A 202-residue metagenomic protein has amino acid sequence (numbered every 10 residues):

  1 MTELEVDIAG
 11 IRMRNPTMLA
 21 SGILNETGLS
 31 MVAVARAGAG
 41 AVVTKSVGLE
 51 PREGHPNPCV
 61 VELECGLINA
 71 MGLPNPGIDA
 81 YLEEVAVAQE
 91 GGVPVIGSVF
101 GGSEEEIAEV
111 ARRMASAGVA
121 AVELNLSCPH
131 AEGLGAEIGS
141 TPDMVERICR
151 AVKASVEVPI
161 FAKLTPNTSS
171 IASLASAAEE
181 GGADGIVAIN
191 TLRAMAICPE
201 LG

Functional and structural regions predicted by a protein language model:
M1-V95, F100-G102: N-terminal capping/small domains of soluble enzymes
M31-A37, A41, N57, G102-G202: Alpha/beta enzyme core
